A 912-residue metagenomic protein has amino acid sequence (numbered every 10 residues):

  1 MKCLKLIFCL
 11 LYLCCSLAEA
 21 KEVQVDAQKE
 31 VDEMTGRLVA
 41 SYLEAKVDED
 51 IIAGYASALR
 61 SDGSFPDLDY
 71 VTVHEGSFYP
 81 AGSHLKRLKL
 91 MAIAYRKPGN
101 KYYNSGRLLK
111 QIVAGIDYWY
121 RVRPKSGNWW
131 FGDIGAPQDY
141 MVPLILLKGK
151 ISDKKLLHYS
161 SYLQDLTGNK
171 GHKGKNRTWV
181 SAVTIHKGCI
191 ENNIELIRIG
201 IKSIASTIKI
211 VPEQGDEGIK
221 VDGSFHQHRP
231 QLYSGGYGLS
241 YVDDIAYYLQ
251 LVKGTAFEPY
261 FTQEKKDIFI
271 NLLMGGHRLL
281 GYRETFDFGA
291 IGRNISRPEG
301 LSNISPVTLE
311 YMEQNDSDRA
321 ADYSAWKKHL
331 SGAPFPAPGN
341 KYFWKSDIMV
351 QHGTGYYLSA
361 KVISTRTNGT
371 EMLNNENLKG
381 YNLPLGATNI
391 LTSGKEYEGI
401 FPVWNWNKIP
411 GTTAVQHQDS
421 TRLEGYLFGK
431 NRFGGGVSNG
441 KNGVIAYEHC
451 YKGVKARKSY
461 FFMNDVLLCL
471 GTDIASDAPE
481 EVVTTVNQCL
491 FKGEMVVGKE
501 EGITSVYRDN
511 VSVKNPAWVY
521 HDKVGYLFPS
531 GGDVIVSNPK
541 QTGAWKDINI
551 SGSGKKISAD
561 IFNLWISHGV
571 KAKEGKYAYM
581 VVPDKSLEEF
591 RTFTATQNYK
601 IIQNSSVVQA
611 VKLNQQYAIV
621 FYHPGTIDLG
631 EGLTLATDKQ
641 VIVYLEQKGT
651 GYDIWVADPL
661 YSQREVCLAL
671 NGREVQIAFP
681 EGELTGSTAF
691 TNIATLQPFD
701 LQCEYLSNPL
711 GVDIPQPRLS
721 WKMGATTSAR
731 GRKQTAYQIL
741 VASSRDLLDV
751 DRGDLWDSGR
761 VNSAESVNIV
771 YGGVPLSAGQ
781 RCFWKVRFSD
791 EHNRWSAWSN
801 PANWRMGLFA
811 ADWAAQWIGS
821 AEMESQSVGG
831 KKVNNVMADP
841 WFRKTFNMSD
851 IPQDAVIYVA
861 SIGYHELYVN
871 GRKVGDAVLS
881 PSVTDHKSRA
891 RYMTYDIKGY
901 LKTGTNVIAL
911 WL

Functional and structural regions predicted by a protein language model:
I52-D287, G292: Aromatic-lined, polymer-binding surfaces characteristic of secreted/periplasmic polysaccharide-degrading enzymes
Y241, Y248-D653, A657-Q663: Extended polysaccharide-engagement surfaces of secreted carbohydrate-active enzymes
L696-S728, N803-A810: Pro/Thr/Ser/Gly-rich low-complexity, intrinsically disordered linker/stalk tracts
G731-R781, E791-A797, A815-G819: Recognizes extended acidic, P/S/T-rich segments that occur within or adjacent to Ig-like beta-sandwich modules
G772-V774, V869-V907, W911-L912: Beta-strand-rich ligand-recognition modules
G807-N834, W911-L912: An acidic-aromatic loop/edge-strand motif
F846-V869, I908-L910: Aromatic-lined ligand-binding clefts that engage carbohydrates, nucleic acids, or primary amines
